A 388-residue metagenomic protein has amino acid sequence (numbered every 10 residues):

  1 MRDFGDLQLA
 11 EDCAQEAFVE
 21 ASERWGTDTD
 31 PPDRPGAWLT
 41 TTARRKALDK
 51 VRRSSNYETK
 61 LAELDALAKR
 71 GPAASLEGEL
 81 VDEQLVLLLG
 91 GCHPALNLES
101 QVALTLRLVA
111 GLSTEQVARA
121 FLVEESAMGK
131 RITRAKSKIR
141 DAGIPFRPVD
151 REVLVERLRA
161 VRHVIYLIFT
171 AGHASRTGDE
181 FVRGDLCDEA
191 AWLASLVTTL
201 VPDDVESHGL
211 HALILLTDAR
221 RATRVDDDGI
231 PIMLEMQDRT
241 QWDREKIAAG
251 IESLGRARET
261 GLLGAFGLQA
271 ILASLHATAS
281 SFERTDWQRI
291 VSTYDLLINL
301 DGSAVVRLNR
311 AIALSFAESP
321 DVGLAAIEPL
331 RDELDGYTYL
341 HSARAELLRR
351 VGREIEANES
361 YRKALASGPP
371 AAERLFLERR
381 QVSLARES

Functional and structural regions predicted by a protein language model:
M1-A14, R24-D33, E125-S126, R176-E180: Short, charged helix-capping/linker segments at alpha-helix termini
D12-V19, D33-R45, K130: Structural recognition of an alpha-helix C-terminal capping motif at a helix-to-coil junction
R44-A62, D141: Arg/Lys-rich amphipathic alpha helix in sigma70-family domain 2
A62-T114, V123-D295: Amphipathic helix-loop-helix modules that constitute alpha-helical solenoid scaffolds
E206, Q269, V305-V306, Y339 (+1 more regions): Start-of-helix register in tetratricopeptide repeats
L215, S274-T278, L314, L348 (+1 more regions): Residue at a conserved register position within TPR or TPR-like alpha-solenoid repeats
D218, S281-R284, A317, V351 (+1 more regions): Structural motif corresponding to the intra-repeat A-B loop/turn of tetratricopeptide repeats
